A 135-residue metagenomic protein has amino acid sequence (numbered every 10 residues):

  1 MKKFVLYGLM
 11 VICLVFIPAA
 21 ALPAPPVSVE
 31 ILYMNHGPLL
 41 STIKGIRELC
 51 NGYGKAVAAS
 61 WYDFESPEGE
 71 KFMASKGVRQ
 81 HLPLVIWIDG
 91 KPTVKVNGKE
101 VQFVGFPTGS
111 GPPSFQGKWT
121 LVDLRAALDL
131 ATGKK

Functional and structural regions predicted by a protein language model:
M1-F4: Positively charged n-region of N-terminal signal peptides that target proteins for export
Y7-I17: Bacterial N-terminal signal peptides
F16-A24: Bacterial Sec-dependent signal peptides at the C-terminal "C-region" and cleavage site
A24-Y53: Local sequence-structure signature of Cys/Sec-based thiol-disulfide redox active-site neighborhoods
I31-G37, W61, T108-K118: Second-shell loop/turn segments in exported
K55-G69: Thiol-based oxidoreductase modules, predominantly thioredoxin-like and allied folds used for disulfide exchange
E70-E100: Structural alpha/beta surface segment adjacent to cysteine/selenocysteine redox centers across thiol/disulfide enzymes
D89-K134: Non-catalytic, surface beta->alpha helical segment in thiol-disulfide oxidoreductase systems
